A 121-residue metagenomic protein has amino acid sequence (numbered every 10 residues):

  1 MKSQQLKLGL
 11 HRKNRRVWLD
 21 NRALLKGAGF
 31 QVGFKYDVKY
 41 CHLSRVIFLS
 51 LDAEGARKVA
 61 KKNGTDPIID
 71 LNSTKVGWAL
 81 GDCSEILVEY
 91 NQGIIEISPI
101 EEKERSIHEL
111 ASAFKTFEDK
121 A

Functional and structural regions predicted by a protein language model:
M1-S3, R15: N-terminal intrinsically disordered, low-complexity, charge/repeat-rich segments that act as generic
G9-R12, R45: Beta-strand-rich non-transmembrane domains
K13-G33, A56-C83: Short beta-strand-centered segments at strand-helix junctions
F30-I47, W78-P99: A short beta-strand-loop micro-motif that forms or neighbors metal/cofactor- and ligand-binding patches at active-site
H42-K61: Short glycine-rich, basic-tinged beta-strand/loop micro-motifs
G55-V59, K103-E109: Short, charged/polar, Gly/Pro-enriched secondary-structure boundary elements
L110-F117: Detector for the mature cores of small, proteolytically processed and post-translationally modified peptide effectors
D119-A121: Short acidic-hydrophobic catalytic motif
